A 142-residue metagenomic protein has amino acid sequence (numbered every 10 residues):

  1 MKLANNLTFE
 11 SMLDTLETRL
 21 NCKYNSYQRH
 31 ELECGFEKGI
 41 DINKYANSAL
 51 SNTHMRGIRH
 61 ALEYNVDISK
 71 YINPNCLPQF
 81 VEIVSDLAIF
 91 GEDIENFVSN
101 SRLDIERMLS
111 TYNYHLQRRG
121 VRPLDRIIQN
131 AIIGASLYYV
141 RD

Functional and structural regions predicted by a protein language model:
M1-D142: General marker for long, soluble alpha-helical cores
